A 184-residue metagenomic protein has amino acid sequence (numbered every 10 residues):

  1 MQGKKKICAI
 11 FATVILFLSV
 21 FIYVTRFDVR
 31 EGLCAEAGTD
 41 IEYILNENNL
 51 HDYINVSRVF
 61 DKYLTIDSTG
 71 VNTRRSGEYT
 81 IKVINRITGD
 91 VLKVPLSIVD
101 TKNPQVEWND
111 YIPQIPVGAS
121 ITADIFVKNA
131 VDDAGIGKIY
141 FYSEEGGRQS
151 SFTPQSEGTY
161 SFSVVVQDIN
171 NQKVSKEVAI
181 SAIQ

Functional and structural regions predicted by a protein language model:
M1-L16: N-terminal Sec-pathway targeting helices
K6, S19-D61, K102-K138: Solvent-exposed, low-complexity, repeat-rich "mucin-like" stalks and linkers
F27, L96-T101, S181-Q184: Flexible, low-complexity linkers/stalks enriched in Thr/Pro that connect modular domains
E42-L45, V94-L96, P113-I115, K176-S181: Generic detection of short hydrophobic beta-strand segments and adjacent strand-loop junctions
L50, T69, L92-V94, D100-E107 (+5 more regions): Cysteine-rich, disulfide-stabilized extracellular repeat modules
S57-K93, D133-I183: Serine/threonine-rich, repeat-prone extracellular segments and beta-strand-based repeat modules of secreted/surface
